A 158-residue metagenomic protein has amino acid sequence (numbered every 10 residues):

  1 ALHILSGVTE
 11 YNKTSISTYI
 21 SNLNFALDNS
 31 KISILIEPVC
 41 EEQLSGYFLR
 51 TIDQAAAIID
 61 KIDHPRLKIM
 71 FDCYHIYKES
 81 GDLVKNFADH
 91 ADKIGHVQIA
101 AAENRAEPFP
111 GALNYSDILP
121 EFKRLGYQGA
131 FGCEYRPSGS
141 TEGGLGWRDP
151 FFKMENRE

Functional and structural regions predicted by a protein language model:
A1-K68: Active-site acidic/histidine proton-transfer and metal-coordination neighborhood in alpha/beta enzyme cores
K31-S33, L49-E158: Histidine-acidic metal/acid-base catalytic patches
